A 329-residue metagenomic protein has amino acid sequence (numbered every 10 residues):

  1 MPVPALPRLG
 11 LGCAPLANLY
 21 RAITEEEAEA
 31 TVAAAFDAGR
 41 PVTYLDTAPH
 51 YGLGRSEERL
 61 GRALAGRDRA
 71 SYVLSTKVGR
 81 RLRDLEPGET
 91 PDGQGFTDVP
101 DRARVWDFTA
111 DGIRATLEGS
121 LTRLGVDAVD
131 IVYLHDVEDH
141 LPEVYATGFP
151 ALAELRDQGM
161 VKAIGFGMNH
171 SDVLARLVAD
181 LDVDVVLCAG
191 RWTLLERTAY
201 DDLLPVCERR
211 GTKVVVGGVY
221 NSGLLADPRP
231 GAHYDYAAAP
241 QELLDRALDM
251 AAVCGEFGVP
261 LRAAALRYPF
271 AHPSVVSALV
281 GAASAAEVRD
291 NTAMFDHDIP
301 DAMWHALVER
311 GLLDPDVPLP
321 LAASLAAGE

Functional and structural regions predicted by a protein language model:
M1-Y72, R80-D84: N-terminal binding-site loop/beta-alpha segment at the start of enzyme catalytic domains that lines or forms
L6-G10, V42-Y44, S71-S75, A128-Y133 (+4 more regions): Structural preference for beta-strand elements that scaffold enzyme active sites
L11, A28, L45, L60 (+9 more regions): Conserved, mostly hydrophobic/aromatic
A22-D37, T109-R123, N169-R176: Short, acidic/polar
A63-R69, T122-G125, L177-L181: Acidic (Asp/Glu)-rich catalytic clusters
L85-F96, R229-A232: Short, flexible, mixed-charge acidic loops at enzyme active sites
L121-H140: Active-site groove signature of glycoside hydrolases
V137-E329: Beta/alpha (TIM)-barrel catalytic core signal, keyed to glycine-rich beta->alpha loops juxtaposed to Asp/Glu that bind
